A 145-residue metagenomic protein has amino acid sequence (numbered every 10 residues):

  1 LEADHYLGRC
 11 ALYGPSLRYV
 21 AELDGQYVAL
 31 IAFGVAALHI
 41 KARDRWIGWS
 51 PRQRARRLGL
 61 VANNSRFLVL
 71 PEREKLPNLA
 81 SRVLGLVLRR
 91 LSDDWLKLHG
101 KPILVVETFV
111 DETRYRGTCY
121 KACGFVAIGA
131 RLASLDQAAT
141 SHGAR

Functional and structural regions predicted by a protein language model:
E2-A144: Acyl-donor binding region in acyl/amide transferases
